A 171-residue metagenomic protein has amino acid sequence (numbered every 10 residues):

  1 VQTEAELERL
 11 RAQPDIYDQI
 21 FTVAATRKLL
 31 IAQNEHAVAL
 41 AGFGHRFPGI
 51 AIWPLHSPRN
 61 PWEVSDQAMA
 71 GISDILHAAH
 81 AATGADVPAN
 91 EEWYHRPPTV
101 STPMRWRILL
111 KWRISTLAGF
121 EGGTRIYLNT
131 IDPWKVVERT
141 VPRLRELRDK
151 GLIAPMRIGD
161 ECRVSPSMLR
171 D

Functional and structural regions predicted by a protein language model:
V1-D171: HIT superfamily nucleotide-processing domains
